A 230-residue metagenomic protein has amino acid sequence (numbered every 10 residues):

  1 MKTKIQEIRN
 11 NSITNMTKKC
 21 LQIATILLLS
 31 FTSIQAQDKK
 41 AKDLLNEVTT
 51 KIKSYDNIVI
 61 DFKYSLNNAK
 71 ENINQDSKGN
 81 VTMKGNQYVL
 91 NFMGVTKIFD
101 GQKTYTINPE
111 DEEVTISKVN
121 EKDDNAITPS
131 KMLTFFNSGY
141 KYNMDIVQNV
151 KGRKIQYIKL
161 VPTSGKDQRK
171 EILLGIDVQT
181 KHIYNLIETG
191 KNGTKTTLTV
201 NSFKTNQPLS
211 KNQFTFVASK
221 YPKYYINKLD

Functional and structural regions predicted by a protein language model:
M1-A41: Bacterial Sec-dependent N-terminal signal peptides
L27, T32-I73, N86, Y225-D230: N-terminal leader/targeting segments and the immediate start of mature chains
I58-Y64, S77-V81, Y88-L90, K170: One face of beta-strands
Y64, N108-P109, I187-G190: Beta-turn initiation residues at beta-strand->coil junctions
K78-A126, T196-T197: An acidic-aromatic
V119-K154: Flexible, surface-exposed loop/linker segments and immediately adjacent secondary-structure boundaries
Y140-Y221, I226-L229: Gly/Pro-enriched, hydrophobic low-complexity segments that function as extracytoplasmic propeptides/linkers
